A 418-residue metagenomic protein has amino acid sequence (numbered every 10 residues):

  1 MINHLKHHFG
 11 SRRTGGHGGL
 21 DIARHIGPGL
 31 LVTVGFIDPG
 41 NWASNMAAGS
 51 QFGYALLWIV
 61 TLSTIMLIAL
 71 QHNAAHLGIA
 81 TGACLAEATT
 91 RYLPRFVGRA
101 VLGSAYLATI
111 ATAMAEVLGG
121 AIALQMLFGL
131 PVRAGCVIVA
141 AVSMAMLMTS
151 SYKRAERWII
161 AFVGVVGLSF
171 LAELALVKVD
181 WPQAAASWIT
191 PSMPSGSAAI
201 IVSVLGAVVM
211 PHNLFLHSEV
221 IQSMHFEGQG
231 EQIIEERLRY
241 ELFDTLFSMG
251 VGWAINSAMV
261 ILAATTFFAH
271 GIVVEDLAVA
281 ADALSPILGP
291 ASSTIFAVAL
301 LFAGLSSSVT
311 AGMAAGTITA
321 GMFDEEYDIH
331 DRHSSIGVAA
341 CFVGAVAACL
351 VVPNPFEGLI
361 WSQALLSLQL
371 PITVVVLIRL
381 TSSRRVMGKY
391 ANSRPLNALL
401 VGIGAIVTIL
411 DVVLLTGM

Functional and structural regions predicted by a protein language model:
H4-G10, S44-G49, H72-V97, I122 (+3 more regions): Flexible loop linkers connecting adjacent transmembrane helices in multi-pass alpha-helical membrane transporters
V32, I59-R91, V101-A111: Juxtamembrane transmembrane-helix boundary signature
M66-A74, F96-E116, A121-S151, G206-A207 (+1 more regions): Helix-loop-helix module between adjacent transmembrane segments
L67-A80, I221-Q222, G230, G250-V279: Extracellular/periplasmic helix-exit of transmembrane alpha-helices
R95-G98, R133-C136, F247, A291-S293 (+2 more regions): Loop-to-transmembrane helix boundary motifs in multi-pass membrane proteins
L102, L127-M148, V165-S169, D328-A347 (+1 more regions): Transmembrane alpha-helical segments of multi-pass small-molecule transport proteins
V163-T190, L205-I221, L377-R385, L410-M418: Hydrophobic alpha-helical segments and their helix-loop junctions in multi-pass secondary transporters
Q183, M193-A199, T373-R379, N392-M418: A generic transmembrane alpha-helix motif of multi-pass inner-membrane proteins
